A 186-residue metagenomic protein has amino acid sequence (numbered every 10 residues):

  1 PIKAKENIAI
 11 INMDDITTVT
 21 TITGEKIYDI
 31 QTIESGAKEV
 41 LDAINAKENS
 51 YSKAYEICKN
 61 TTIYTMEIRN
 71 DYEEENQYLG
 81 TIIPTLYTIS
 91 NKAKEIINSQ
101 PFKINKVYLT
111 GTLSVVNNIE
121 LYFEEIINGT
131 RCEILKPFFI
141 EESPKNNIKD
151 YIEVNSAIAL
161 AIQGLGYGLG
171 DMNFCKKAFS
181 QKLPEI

Functional and structural regions predicted by a protein language model:
P1-I186: Hydrophobic/aromatic-enriched cytosolic interaction surfaces used to assemble or bind macromolecules
